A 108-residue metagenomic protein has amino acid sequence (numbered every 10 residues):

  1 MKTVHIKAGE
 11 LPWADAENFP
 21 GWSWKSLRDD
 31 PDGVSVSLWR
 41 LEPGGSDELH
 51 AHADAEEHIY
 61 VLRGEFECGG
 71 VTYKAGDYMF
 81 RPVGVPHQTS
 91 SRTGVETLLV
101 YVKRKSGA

Functional and structural regions predicted by a protein language model:
M1-V34: A short, N-terminal "cap"/entry segment at the start of jelly-roll beta-barrel domains of the cupin/DSBH fold
W22, A55, T72, V83-A108: Ligand-binding loop in jelly-roll beta-barrel domains
W24, R28-H52, E67, V71-T72 (+1 more regions): Conserved short histidine dyad/triad with adjacent acidic residue
